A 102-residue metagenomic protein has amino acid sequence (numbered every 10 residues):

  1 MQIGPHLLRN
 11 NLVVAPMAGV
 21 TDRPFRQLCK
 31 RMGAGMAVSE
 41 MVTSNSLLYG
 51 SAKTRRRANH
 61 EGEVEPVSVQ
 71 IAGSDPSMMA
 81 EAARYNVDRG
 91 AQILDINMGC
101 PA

Functional and structural regions predicted by a protein language model:
Q2, M17-Q92: Glycine-rich, positively charged N-terminal anion/phosphate-binding segment
L7-L12, E65-S68: Short beta-strand/loop segments at the ligand-binding rim of alpha/beta enzyme cores
G99-A102: Short connector loops/turns at beta-strand edges and beta->alpha or beta->beta junctions
